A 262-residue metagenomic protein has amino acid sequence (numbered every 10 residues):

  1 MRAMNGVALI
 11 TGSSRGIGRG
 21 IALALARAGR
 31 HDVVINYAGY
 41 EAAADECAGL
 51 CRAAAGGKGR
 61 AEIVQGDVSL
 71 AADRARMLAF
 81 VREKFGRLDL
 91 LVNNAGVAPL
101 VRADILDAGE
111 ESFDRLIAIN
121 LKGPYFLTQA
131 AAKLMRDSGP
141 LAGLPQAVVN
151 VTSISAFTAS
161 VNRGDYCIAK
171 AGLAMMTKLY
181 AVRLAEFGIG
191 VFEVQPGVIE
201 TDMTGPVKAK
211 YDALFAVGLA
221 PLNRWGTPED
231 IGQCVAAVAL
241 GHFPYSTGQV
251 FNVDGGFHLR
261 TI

Functional and structural regions predicted by a protein language model:
R30-E46: Conserved glycine-rich Rossmann-like NAD(P)H-binding loop of the short-chain dehydrogenase/reductase
R87, A185-G190, S246-G248: Short, small/polar-rich loop/turn modules that mediate ligand/substrate recognition or access, typified
R102, G218-L219, A236, T247-I262: Short C-terminal tail/terminal secondary-structure segment of NAD(P)H-dependent dehydrogenase/reductase domains
R102-I105, G109-I117, A216: Substrate-binding pocket helix/loop in short-chain dehydrogenase/reductase
T128, A169-G172, T177: Active-site helix of classical SDR
K133, V182-R183, P244: Alpha-helical segment proximal to the catalytic Tyr-Lys
S153: Residue(s) in the substrate-gating loop at a strand-loop-helix junction that position the organic substrate next
